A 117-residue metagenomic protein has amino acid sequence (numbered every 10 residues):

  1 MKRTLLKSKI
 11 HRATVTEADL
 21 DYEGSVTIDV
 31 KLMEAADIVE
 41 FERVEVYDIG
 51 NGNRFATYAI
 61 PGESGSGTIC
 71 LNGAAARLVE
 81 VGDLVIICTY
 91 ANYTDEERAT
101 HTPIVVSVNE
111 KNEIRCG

Functional and structural regions predicted by a protein language model:
R3-L5, I10, V15-T16, L20-A99 (+2 more regions): Compact, glycine-rich, soluble single-domain proteins
T102-I104: Short, compact, well-ordered microdomains
